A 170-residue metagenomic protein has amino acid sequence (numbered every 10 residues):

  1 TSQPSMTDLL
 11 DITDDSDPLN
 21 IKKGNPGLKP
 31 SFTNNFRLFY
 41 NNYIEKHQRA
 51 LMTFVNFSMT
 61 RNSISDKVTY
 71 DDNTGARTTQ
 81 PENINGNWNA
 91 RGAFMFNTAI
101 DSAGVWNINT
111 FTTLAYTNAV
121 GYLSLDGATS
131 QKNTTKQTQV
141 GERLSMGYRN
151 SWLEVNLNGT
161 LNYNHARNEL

Functional and structural regions predicted by a protein language model:
T1-L170: Exposed, low-structure sequence patches enriched in small/polar residues
